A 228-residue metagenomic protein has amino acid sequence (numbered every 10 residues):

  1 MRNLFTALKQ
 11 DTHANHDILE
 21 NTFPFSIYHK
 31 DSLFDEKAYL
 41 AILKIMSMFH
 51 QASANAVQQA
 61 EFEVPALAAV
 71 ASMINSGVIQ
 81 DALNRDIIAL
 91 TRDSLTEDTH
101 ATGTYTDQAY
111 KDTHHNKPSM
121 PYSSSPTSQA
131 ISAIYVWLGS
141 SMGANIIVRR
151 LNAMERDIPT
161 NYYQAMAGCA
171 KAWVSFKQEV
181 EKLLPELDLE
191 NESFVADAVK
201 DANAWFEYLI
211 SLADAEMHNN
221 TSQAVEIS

Functional and structural regions predicted by a protein language model:
M1-S228: Metal- and O2-centered redox machinery and metal/ROS homeostasis
